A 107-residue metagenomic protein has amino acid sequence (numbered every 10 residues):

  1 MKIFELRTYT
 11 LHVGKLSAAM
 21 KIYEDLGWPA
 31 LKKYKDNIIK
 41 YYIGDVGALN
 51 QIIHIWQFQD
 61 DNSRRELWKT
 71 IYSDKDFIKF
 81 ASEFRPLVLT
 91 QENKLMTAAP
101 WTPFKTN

Functional and structural regions predicted by a protein language model:
M1-K2, Y34-I53, Q59, I78-N107: Glycine-rich beta-strand-turn "strand-cap" elements at beta-sheet edges
I3-Y9: Short glycine-/aliphatic-rich beta-strand segments at the starts of folded cytosolic domains
R7, A19, L31, H54 (+2 more regions): Hydrophobic pocket/interface hotspot
V13, Q57-S63: Helix N-cap motif at beta-to-alpha junctions
K15-Y41, Y72: Short amphipathic alpha-helical segments
Y23, W68, A81: Short, flexible helix/strand-to-coil boundary loops that buttress conserved ligand/catalytic motifs in alpha/beta
D25-L26, G47-L49, N62-S63: Short alpha-helical
W68-K69, N107: Short coil/turn segments at secondary-structure boundaries
